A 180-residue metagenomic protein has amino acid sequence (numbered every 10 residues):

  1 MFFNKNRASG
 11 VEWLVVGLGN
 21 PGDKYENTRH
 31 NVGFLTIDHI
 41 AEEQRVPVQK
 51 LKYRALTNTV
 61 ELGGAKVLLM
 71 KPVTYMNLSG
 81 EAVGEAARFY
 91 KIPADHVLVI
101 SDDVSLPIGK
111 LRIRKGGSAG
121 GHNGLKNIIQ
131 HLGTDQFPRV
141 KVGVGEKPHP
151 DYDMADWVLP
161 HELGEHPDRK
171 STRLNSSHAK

Functional and structural regions predicted by a protein language model:
M1-G116, K126, Q130, T134-K141 (+2 more regions): Nucleotide and nucleotide-moiety/phosphate-recognizing core
K71, H161, S176: Pocket-edge structural micro-motifs
T74-Y75, G164, A179: Residue-level signature for short turns and capping positions that connect secondary-structure elements
G116-G117, E165: Short, glycine/charged-rich beta-strand-loop motifs at protein surfaces that mediate ligand recognition and catalysis
G121-G124: Hydrophobic alpha-helical segments within soluble ligand-binding/sensing domains
A155-S171: Active-site-adjacent mobile loop/cap segments within catalytic or ligand-binding domains
L174-K180: Single conserved hydrophobic/aromatic residue that forms the stacking wall/gate of nucleotide- or nucleobase-binding
